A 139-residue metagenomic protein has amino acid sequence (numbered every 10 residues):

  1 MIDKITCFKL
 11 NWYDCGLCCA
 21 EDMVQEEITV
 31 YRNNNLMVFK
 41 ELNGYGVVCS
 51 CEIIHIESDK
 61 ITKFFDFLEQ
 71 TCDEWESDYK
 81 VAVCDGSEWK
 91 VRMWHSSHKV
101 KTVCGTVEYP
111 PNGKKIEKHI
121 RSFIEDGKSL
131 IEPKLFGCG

Functional and structural regions predicted by a protein language model:
M1-A20, G46-G139: Short, well-ordered, aromatic-rich surface patches in folded extracellular/luminal domains
A20-Y45: Short, flexible N-terminal segments of the mature chain
